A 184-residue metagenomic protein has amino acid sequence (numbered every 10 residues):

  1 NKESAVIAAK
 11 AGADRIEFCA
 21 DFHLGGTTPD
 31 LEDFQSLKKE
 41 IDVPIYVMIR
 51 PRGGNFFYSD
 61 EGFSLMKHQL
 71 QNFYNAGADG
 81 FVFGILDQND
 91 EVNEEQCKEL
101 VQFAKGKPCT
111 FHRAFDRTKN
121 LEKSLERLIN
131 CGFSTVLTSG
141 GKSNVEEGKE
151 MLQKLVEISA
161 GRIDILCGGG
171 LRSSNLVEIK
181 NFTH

Functional and structural regions predicted by a protein language model:
N1-S4, I16-T27, M66, D79-N93 (+3 more regions): Catalytic beta/alpha-barrel core
K2-A5, A13, A20, T27-T28 (+1 more regions): Active-site beta->alpha loop and helix N-cap motifs at the rims of alpha/beta catalytic domains
E3-A11, F57-Q71, D116-C131, L152-G161 (+2 more regions): Catalytic cores of alpha/beta
A11-I16, I41-P44, G77-G80, F103-K107 (+3 more regions): Glycine-enriched alpha-helix->loop->beta-strand junction motifs that scaffold or abut catalytic
G26-G53, V92-A114, E147-S173: Alpha-helix-loop-beta-strand connector modules within alpha/beta enzyme cores
